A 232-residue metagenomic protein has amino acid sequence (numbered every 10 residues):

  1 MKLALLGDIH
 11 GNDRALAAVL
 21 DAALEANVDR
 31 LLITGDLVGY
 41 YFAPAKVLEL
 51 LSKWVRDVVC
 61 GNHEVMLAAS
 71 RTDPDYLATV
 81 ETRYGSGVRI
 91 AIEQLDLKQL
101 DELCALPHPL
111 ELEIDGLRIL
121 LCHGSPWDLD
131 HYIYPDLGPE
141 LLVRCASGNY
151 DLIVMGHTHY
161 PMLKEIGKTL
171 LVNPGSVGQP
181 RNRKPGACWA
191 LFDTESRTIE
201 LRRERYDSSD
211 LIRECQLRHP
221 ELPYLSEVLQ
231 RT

Functional and structural regions predicted by a protein language model:
K2-H10, R118-S125, L171-G175: Active-site-proximal beta-strand elements of phosphoester/diester hydrolases
K2-L97, C104: Core catalytic region of metal-dependent phosphoesterases/phosphodiesterases, especially metallo-beta-lactamase-like
H10-A15, G39-F42, H63-A69, L129 (+2 more regions): Active-site environment of divalent metal-dependent phosphoester hydrolases
A78-T82, D115-G148, P180: Active-site-proximal segments of metal-dependent phosphoesterases and phosphodiesterases across multiple
I92-L95, Q99, C145, L170-V177: Short Pro/Gly-enriched beta-strand edge/turn motifs at strand-loop
H108-G116, K164-I166: Short acidic-hydrophobic surface loop/beta-edge motif
P135-K164, T169-V172: Anionic-ligand binding region
E165-T232: Acidic, His/Gly-rich catalytic cores of divalent-metal-dependent hydrolytic chemistry
